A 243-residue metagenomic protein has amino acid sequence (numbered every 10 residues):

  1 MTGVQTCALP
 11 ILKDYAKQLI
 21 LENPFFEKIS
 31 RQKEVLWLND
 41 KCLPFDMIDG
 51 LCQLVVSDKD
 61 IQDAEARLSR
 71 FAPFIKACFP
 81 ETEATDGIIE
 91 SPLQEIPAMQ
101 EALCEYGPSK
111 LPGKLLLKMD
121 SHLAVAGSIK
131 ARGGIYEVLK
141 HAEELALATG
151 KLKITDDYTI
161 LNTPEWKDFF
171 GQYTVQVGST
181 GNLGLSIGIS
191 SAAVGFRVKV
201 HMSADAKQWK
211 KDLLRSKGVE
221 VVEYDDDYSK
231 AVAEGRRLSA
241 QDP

Functional and structural regions predicted by a protein language model:
M1-T2, S121: Residue-level detector of alpha-helix boundary/anchor positions
T2-L9: Short, small-residue-biased leader/transition segments that mark boundaries at the very start of proteins
P10-P243: PLP-dependent amino-acid enzyme catalytic core
